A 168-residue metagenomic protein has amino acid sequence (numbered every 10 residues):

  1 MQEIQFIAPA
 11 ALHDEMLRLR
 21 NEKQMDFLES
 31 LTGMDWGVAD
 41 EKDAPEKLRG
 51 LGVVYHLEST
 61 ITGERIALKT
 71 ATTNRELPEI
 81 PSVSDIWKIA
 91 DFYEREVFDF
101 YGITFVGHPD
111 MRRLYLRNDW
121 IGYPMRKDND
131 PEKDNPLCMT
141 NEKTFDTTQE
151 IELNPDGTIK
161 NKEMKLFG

Functional and structural regions predicted by a protein language model:
M1-G168: Terminal low-complexity/charged segments
